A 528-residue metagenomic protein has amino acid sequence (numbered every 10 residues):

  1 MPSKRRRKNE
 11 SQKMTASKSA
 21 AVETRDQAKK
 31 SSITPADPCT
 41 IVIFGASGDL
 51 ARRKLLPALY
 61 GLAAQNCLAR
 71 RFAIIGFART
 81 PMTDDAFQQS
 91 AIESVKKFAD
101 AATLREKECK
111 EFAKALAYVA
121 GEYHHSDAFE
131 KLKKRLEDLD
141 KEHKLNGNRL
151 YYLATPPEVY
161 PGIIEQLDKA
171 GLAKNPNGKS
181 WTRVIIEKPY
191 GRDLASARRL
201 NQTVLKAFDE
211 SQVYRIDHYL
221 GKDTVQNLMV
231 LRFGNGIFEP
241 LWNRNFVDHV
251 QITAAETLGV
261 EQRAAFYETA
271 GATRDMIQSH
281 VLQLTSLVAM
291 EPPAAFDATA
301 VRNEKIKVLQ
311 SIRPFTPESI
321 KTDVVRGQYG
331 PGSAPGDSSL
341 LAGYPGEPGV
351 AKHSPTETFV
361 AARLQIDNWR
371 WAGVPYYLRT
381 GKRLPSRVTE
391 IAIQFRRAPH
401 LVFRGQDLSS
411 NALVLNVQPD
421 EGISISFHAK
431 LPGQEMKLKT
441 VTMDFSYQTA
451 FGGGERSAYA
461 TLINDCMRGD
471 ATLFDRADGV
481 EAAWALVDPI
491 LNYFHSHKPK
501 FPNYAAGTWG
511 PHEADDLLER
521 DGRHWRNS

Functional and structural regions predicted by a protein language model:
P2-I186, Y190-S528: Secretory/organelle targeting and membrane-embedding segments
